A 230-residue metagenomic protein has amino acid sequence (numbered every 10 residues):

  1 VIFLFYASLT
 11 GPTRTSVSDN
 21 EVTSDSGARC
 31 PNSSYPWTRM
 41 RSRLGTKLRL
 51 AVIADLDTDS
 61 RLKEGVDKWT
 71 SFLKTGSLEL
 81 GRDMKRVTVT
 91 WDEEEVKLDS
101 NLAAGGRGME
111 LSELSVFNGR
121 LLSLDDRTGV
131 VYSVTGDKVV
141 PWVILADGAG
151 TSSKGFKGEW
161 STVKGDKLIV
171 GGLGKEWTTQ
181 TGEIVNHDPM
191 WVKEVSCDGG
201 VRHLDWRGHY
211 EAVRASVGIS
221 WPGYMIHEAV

Functional and structural regions predicted by a protein language model:
V1-V230: Sequence/structural signature of beta-propeller domains
